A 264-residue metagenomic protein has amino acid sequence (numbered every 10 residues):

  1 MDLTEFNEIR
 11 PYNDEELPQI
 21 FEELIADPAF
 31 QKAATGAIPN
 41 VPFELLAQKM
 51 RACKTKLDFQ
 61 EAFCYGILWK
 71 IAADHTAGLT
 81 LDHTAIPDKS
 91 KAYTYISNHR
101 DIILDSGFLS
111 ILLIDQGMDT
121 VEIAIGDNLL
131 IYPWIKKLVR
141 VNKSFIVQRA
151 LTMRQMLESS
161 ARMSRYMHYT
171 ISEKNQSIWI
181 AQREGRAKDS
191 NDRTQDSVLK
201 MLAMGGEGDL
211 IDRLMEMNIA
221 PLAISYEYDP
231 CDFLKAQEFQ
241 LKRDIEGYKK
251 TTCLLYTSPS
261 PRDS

Functional and structural regions predicted by a protein language model:
M1-Y93, H99-S110, I114, T120 (+2 more regions): Membrane-anchoring hydrophobic helices of lipid-metabolizing enzymes
V121, E158-A161, R165: Basic/hydrophobic alpha-helical interface regions
E122, G126-I146, A150-M153, L157: Conserved nucleotide-cofactor-binding alpha/beta core module
A124, F145, I178, N218-L222: Hydrophobic/aromatic beta-strand patches that form the interior of the parallel beta-sheet core in alpha/beta enzyme
R162-E207, E216: Loop-centered beta-sheet repeat module
Y226-Y228: A conserved active-site cap/scaffold subdomain adjacent to cofactor or substrate pockets
Q237-K249: Acidic, Ser/Thr-rich peripheral helices and adjacent loops at domain boundaries
Y256-D263: Conserved small/polar residues in nucleotide/adenosyl-binding loops
